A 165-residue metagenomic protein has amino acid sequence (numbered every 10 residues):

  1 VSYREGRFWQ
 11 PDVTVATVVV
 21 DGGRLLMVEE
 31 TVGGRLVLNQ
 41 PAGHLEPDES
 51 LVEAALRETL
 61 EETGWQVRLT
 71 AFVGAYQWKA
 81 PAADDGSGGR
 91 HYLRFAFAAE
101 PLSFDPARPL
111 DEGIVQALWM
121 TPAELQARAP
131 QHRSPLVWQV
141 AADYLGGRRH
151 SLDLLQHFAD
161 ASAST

Functional and structural regions predicted by a protein language model:
V1-A16: Acidic, metal-coordinating catalytic segment for phosphate/diphosphate chemistry, firing primarily on the Nudix
W9-P11, L36, G89-L93: Residue-level preference for beta-strand/loop junctions
D21: A cytosolic small-molecule/anion-sensing beta-strand core signal
R35-L38, E112-T165: Nudix hydrolase/Nudix homology domain
L45-R68, W78-S134: Unchanged
F72-A75: Residue-level recognition of beta-strand microenvironments
